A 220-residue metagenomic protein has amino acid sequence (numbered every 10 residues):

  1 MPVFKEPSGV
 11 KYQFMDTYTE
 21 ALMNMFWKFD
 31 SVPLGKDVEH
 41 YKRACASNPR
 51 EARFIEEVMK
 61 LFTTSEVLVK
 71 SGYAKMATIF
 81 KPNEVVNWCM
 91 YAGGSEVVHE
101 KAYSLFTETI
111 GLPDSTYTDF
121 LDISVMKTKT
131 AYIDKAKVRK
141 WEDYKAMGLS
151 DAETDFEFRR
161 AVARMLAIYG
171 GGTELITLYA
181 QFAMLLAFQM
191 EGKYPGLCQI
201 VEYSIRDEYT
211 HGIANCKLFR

Functional and structural regions predicted by a protein language model:
M1-R220: Non-heme di-metal
